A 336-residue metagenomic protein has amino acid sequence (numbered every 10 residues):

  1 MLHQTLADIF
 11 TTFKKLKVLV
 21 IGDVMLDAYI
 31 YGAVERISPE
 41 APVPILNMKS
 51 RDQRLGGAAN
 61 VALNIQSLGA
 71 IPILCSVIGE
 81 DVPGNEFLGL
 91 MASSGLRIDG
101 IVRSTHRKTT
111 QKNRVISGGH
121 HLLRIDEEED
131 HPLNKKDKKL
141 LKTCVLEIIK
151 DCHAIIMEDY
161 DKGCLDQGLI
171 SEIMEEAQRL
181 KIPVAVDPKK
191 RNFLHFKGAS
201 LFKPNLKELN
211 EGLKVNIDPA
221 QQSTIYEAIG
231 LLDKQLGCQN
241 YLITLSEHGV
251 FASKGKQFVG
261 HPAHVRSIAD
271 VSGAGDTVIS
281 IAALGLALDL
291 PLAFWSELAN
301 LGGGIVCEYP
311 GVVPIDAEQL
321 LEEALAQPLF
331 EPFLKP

Functional and structural regions predicted by a protein language model:
M1-E35: Positively charged, low-complexity intrinsically disordered leader regions
L2-A7, P39, V43-T110, E323-A326: Substrate-binding N-lobe of the ribokinase-like
F13, I149-K150, F193-K197: A short, aliphatic-rich alpha-helical micro-motif
L19-I21, R124, H153-I156, A185 (+2 more regions): Structural motif
I101-R107, R114-I149: Conserved phosphate-binding/catalytic loop of the ribokinase/pfkB sugar-kinase fold
D151-C164: Short acidic, glycine-rich surface-loop motifs adjacent to enzyme active sites
G163-F258: Conserved phosphate/ATP/ADP-binding segment of small-molecule kinases
Q235, Q239-N240, H264-Q327: Conserved post-catalytic alpha-helical subdomain immediately downstream of the catalytic base and nucleotide-binding
